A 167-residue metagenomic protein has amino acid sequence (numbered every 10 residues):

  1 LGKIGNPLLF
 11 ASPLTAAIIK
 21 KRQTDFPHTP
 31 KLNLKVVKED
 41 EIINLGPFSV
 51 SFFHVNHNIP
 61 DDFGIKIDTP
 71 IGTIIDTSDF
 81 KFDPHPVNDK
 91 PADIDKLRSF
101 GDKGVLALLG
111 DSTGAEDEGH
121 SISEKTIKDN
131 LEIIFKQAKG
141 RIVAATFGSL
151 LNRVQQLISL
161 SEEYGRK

Functional and structural regions predicted by a protein language model:
L1-K167: His/Asp/Glu-rich metal-coordinating catalytic cores of metallo-dependent phosphodiesterases/hydrolases acting on
